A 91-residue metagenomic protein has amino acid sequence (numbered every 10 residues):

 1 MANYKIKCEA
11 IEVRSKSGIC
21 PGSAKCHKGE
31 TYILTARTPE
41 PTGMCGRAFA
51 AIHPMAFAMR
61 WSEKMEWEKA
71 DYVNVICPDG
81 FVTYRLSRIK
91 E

Functional and structural regions predicted by a protein language model:
M1-N3, T38: Intrinsically disordered, low-complexity, repeat-rich regions that form long N- or C-terminal tails or large
Y4-S17: Short, structured beta-strand/loop micro-motifs enriched in basic residues and often containing a Trp
P21-K25: Short, surface-exposed secondary-structure edge patches
H27-E30: Loop/turn positions that initiate beta-strands
L34-T35: A generic structural signal for residues embedded in beta-strands
P39-A48: Short, Lys/Arg- and Gly-enriched loop/turn segments at beta-strand edges
A58-E91: Short, compact, well-ordered microdomains
